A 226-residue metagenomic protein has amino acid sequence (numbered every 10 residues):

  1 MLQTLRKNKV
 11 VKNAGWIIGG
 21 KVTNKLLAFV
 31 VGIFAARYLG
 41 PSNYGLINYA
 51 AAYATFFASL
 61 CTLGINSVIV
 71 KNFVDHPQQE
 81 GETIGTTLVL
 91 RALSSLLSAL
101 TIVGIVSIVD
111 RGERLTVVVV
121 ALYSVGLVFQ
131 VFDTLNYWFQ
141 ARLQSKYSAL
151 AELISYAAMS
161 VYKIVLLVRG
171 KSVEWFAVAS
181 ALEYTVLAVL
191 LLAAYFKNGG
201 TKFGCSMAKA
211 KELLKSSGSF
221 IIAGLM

Functional and structural regions predicted by a protein language model:
M1-V10, K146, E174-A177, V189-M226: Interhelical loop/hinge segments that connect adjacent transmembrane helices in multipass membrane
L2-T4, N8, Y38-A50, H76-T86 (+3 more regions): Membrane-interface helix-capping segments at transmembrane helix termini in multi-pass transporters
Q3-K9, L39-N43, F57-A92, Q140-Y147: Transmembrane-helix boundary and interhelical linker motifs in polytopic inner-membrane proteins
K9-N66, A99, V103, S155-S160 (+3 more regions): Signature of the first transmembrane helix
K12-I17, A50-T55, G85-T86, L90 (+4 more regions): Short alpha-helical transmembrane interface motifs in multi-pass membrane proteins
A36-R37, P41, K71-D75, S107 (+4 more regions): Transmembrane helix-loop junction
F56, L60, A92, L96 (+7 more regions): Alpha-helical transmembrane segments of multi-pass membrane proteins
V117-S124, A149-K197, E212-S217: Hydrophobic alpha-helical transmembrane segments
